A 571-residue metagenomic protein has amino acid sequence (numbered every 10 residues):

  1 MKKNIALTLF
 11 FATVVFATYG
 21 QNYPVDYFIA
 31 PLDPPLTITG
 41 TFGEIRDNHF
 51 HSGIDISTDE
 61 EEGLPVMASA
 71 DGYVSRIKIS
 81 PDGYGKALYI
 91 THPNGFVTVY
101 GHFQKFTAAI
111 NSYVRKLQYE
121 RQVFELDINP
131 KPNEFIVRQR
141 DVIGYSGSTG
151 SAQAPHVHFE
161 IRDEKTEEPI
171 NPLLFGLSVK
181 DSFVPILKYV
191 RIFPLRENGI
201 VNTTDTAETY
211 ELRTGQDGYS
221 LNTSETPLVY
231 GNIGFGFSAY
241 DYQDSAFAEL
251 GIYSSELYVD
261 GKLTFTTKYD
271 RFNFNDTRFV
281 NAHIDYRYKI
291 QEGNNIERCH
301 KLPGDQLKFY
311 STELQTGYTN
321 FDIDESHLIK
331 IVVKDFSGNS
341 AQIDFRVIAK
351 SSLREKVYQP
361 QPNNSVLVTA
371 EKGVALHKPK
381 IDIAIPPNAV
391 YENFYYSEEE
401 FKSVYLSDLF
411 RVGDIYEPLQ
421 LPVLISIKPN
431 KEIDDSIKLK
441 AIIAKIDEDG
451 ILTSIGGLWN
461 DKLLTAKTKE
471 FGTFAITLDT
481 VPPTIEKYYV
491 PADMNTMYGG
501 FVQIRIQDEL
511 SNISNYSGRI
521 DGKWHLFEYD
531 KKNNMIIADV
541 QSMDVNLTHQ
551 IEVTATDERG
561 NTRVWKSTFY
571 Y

Functional and structural regions predicted by a protein language model:
G20-V97, Q104-A109, F124-N133, R138-Q139 (+2 more regions): Surface-exposed, glycine-biased beta-strand/turn segments
P65, L212-L257, E417-S426, M494-R505 (+1 more regions): Contiguous beta-strand segments within globular domains
V97-P132, I200, R213-S224, Y258-T319 (+2 more regions): Exoplasmic/lumenal beta-rich domain surfaces
A239, V333, V553-A555: Conserved structural position at the C-terminal beta-strand of extracellular beta-sandwich adhesion modules
N320-S326, T468-E470, V540-T548: Surface-exposed, short loops/turns at beta-strand junctions within beta-sandwich domains
K334-N339, T556-N561: Short, solvent-exposed loop/turn segments at the edges of extracellular beta-sandwich modules
R354-V357, N363-T369, Y396-I442, V490-A492: Proteolytic processing hotspots in large secreted/extracellular or virion-associated proteins and select intracellular
Y416-F474, N515-S517, W524-L526: Proteolytic-maturation and junctional protease-sensitive modules
